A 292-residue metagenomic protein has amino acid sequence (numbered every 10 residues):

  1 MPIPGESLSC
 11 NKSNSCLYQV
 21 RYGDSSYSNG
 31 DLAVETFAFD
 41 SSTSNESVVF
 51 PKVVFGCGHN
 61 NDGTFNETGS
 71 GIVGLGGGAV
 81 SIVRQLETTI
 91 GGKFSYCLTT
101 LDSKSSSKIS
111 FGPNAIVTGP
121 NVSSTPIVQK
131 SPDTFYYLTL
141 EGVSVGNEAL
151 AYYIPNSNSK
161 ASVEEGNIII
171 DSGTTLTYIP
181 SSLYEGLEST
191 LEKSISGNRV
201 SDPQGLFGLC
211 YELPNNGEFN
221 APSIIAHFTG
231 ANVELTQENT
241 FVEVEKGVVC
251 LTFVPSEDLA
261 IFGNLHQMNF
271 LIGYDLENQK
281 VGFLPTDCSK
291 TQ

Functional and structural regions predicted by a protein language model:
M1-V53, H59-N61: Signature of the N-terminal lobe/flap region of pepsin-like aspartyl proteases
G23, S41-S42, V54-N60, T88 (+8 more regions): Aspartic protease catalytic domain
G30-V34, G69, E164-E165, N220: Short, solvent-exposed loop/turn segments enriched in Ser/Thr/Gly
F37, S107-I109, Q279-V281: Hydrophobic residues embedded in beta-strands of well-ordered beta-sheets
G71-I82, I179, I261-N264: Short beta-strand-centered segments at strand-helix junctions
G77-V80, R84-N114: Extended, H/D-rich, highly charged conserved domains that either
